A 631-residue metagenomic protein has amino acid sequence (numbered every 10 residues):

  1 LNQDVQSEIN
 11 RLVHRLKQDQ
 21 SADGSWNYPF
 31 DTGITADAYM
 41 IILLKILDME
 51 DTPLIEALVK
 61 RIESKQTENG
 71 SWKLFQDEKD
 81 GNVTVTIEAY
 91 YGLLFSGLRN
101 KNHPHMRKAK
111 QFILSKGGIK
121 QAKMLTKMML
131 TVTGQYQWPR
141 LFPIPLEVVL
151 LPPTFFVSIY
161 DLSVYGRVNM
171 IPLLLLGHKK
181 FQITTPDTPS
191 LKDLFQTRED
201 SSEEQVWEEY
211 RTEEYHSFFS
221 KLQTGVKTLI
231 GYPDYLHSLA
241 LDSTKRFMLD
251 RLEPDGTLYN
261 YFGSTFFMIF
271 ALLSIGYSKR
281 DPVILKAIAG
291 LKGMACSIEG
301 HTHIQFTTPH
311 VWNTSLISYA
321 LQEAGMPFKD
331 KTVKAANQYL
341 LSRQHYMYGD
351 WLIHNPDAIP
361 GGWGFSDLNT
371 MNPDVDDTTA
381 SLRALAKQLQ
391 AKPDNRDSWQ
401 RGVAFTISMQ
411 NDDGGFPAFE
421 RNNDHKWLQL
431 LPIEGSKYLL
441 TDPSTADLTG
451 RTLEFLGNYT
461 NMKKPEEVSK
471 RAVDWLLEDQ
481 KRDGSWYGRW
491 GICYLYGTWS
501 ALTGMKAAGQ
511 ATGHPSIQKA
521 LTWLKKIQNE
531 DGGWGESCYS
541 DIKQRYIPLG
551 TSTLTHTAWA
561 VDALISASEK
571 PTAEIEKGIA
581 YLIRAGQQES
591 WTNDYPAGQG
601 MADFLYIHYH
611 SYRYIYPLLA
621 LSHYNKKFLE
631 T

Functional and structural regions predicted by a protein language model:
L1-T631: Preference for long, amphipathic alpha-helical scaffolds in soluble/luminal domains and all-alpha bundles
